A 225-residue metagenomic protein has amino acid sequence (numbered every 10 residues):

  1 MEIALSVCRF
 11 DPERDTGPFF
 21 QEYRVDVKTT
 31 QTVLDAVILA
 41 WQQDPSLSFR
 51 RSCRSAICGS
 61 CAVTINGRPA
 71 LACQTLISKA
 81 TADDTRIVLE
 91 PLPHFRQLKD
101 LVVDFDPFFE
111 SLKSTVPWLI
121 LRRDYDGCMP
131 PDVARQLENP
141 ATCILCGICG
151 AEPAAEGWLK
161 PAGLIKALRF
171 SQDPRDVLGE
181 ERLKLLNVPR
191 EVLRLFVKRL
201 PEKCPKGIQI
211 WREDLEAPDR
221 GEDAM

Functional and structural regions predicted by a protein language model:
E2-F109, G150, A154, P161: Iron-sulfur-associated redox domains of electron-transfer enzymes in respiratory and anaerobic energy metabolism
Q31-Q43, E90-M225: Ferredoxin-type iron-sulfur electron-transfer modules in oxidoreductases and energy-metabolism complexes
